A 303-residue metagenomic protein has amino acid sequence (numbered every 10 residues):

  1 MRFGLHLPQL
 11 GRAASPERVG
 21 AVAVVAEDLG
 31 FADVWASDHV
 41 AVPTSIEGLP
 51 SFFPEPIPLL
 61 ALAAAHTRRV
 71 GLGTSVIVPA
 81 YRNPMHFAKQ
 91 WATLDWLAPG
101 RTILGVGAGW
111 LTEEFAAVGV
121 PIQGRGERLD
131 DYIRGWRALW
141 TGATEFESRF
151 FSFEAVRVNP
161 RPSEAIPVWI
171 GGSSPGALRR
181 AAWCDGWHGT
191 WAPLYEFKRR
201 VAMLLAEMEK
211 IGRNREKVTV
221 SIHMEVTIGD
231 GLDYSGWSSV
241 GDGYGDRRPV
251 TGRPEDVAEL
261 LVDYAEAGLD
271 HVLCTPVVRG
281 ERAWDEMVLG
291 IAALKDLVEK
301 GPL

Functional and structural regions predicted by a protein language model:
M1-L303: Active-site-adjacent structural elements that line small-molecule/cofactor binding pockets in enzymes
